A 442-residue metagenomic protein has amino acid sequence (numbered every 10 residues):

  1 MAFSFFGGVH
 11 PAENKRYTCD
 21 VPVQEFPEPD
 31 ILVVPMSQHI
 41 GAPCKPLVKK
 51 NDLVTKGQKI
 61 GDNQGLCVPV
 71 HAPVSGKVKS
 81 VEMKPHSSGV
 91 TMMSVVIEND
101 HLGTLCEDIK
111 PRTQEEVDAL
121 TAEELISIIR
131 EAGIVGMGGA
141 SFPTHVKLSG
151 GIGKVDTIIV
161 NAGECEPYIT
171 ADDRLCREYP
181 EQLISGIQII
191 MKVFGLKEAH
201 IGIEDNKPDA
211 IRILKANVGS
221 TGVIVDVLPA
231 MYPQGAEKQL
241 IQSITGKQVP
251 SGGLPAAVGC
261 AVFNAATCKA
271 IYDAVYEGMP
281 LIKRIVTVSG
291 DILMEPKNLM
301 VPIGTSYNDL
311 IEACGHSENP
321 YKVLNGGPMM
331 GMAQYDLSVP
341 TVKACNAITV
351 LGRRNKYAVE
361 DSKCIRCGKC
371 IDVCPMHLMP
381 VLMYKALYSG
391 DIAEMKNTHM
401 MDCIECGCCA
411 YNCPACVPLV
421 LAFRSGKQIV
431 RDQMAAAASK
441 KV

Functional and structural regions predicted by a protein language model:
M1-L47: N-terminal, Lys/Arg-enriched amphipathic/low-complexity engagement segments that precede the first folded domain
C44-L53, G57: Short histidine-centered loop motifs in beta-beta connectors
G76-V78: Conserved hydrophobic positions within beta-strands
P85-F142, I152, P208: Acidic low-complexity segments
L105-C106, G136, I158-D172, I292: Gly-rich Lys/Arg/Thr-decorated short loops/hinges at beta-loop-alpha junctions or inter-strand turns that position
L196-Y307, A313-E318, G327: Hydrophobic alpha-helical positions that pack around
M231-G235, Q239-Q248, G315-I365: Active-site gating/interface segments in enzymes
C345-A358, I371, P375-V442: Ferredoxin-type iron-sulfur electron-transfer modules in oxidoreductases and energy-metabolism complexes
